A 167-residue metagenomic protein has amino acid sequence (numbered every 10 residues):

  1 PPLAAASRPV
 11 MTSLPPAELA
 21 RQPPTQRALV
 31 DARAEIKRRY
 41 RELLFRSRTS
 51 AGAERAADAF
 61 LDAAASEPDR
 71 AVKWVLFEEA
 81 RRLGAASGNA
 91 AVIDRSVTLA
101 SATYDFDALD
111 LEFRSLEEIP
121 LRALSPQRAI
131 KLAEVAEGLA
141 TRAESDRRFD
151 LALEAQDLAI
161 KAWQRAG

Functional and structural regions predicted by a protein language model:
M11-G167: Repeat-based scaffolding regions
